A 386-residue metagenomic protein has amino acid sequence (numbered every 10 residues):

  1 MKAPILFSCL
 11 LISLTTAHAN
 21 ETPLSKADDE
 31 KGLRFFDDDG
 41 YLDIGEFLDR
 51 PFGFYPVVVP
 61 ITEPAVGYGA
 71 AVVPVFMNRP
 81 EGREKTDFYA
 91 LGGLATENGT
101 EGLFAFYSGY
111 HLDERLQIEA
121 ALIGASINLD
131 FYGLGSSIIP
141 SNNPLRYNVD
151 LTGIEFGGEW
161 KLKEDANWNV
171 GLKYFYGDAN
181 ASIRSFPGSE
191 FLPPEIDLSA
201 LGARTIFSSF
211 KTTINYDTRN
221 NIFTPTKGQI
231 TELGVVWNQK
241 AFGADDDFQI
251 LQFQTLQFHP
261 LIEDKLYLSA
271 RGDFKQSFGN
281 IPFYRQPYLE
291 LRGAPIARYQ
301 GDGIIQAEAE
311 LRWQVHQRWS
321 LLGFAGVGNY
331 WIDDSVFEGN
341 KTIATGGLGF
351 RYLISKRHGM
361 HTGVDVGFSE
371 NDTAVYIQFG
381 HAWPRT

Functional and structural regions predicted by a protein language model:
M1-F36, R385-T386: Cleavable N-terminal export/targeting peptides
N20-V59: N-terminal targeting leaders of membrane proteins
E46-Y55, T62-G202, I206, M360-H361 (+1 more regions): Gram-negative/organellar outer-membrane beta-barrel architecture
G53-T62, K85-A95, L103, Q229-Q239 (+4 more regions): Transmembrane beta-strand segments that form the barrel wall of outer-membrane beta-barrel proteins
E101-L103, G124-S126, N148-I154, Y176-N180 (+7 more regions): Transmembrane beta-barrel architecture of outer-membrane proteins
S199-A200, F210-Q317, L321-V327, W331-D333: C-terminal outer-membrane beta-barrel translocator/porin domains of Gram-negative envelope proteins and their
T212, T255, G347-Y352, R357 (+1 more regions): Outer-membrane beta-barrel "beta-signal"
I332-D333, E338-K341, Y352-I354: C-terminal soluble interaction/assembly domains
